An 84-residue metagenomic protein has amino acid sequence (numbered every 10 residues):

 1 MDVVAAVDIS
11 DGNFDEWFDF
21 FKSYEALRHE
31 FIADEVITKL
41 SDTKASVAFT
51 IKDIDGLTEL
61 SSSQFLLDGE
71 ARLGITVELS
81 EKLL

Functional and structural regions predicted by a protein language model:
M1-G69, L73, V77-L84: Short S/T/G/P-rich N-terminal loop/turn motif that feeds into the first structured element of a domain
